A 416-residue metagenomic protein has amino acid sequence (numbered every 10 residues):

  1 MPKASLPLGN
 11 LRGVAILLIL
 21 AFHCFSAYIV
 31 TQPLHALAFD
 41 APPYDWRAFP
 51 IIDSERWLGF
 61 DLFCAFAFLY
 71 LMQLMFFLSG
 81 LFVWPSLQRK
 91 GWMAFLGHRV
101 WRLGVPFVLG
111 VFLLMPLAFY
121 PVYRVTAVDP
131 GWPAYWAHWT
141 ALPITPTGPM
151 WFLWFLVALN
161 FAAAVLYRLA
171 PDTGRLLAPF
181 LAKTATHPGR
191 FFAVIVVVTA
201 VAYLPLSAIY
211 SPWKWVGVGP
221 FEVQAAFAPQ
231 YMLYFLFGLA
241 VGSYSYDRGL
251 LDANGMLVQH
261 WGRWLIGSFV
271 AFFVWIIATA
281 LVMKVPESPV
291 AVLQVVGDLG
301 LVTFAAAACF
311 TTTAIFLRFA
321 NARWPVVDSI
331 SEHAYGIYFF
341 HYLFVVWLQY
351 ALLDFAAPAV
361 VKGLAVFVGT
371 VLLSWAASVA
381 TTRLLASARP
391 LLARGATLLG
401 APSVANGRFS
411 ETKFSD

Functional and structural regions predicted by a protein language model:
M1-D416: Alpha-helical transmembrane segments and their immediate juxtamembrane cytosolic regions
